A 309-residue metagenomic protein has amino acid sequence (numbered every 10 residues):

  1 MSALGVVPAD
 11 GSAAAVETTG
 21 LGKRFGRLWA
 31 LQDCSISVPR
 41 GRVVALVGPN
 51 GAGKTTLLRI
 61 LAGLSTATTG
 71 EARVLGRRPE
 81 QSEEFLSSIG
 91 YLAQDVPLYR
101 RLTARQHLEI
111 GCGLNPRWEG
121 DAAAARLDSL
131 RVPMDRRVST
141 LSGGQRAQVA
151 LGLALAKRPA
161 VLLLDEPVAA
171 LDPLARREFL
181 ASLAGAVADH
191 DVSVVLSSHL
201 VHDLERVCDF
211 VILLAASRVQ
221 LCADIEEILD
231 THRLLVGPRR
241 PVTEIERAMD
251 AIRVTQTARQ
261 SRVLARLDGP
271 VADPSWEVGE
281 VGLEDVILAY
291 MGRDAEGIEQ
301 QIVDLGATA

Functional and structural regions predicted by a protein language model:
V47-P49: The feature captures the beta-strand-to-loop junction immediately N-terminal to the Walker
A62: Helix-to-loop junction immediately C-terminal to a conserved catalytic motif
T69-F85: Conserved ABC transporter NBD signature motif
L162-E166, L171: Catalytic Walker B motif of ABC-type/P-loop ATPase nucleotide-binding domains
R177-L267: ABC transporter nucleotide-binding domain
